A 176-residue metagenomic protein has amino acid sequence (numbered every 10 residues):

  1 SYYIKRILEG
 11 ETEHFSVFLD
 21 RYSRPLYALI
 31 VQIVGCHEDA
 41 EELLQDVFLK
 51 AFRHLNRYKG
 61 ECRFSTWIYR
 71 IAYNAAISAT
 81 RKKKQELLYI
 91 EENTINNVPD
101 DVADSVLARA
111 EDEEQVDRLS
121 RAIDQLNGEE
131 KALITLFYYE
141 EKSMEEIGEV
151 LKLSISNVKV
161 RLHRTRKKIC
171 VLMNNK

Functional and structural regions predicted by a protein language model:
S1-P25, Q32, D124, V171 (+1 more regions): N-terminal module of bacterial RNA polymerase sigma factors
L8-E9, F48-R63, K82-K84: Sigma70-family region 2
R21-R24, Q32-G35, T135-K142: Short helix-capping/turn signature of helix-turn-helix
A28, E42-L49, C62-N74: Structural recognition of an alpha-helix C-terminal capping motif at a helix-to-coil junction
V47, I71, L133-I134, I147-G148 (+1 more regions): Hydrophobic positions on the alpha-helical face of helix-turn-helix-like DNA-binding modules
N56-K59, R70-I90, D112: Arg/Lys-rich amphipathic alpha helix in sigma70-family domain 2
I77, R118, E130, Y139 (+2 more regions): DNA-recognition helix of helix-turn-helix
E86-D112: Internal acidic/polar
